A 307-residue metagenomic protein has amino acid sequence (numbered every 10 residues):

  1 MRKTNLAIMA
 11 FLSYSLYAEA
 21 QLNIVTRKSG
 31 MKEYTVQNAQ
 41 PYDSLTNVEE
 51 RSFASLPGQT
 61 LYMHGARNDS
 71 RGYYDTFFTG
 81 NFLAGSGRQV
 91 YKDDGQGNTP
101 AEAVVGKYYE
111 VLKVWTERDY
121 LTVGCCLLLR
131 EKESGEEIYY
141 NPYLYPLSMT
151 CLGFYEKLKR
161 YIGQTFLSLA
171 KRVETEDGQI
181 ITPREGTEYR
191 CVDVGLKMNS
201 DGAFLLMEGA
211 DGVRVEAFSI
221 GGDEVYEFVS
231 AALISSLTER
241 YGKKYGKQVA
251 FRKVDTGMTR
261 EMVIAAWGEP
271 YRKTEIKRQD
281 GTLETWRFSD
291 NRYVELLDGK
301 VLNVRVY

Functional and structural regions predicted by a protein language model:
M1-I24: Bacterial Sec-dependent N-terminal signal peptides
A10-S13, G30, G87: A general marker of short, structured functional hotspots
Q21-Q59, H64-Y73, D94-G106, L112-Y307: Residues within mature, well-folded domains
D75-G95: Mixed-charge, low-complexity intrinsically disordered segments
